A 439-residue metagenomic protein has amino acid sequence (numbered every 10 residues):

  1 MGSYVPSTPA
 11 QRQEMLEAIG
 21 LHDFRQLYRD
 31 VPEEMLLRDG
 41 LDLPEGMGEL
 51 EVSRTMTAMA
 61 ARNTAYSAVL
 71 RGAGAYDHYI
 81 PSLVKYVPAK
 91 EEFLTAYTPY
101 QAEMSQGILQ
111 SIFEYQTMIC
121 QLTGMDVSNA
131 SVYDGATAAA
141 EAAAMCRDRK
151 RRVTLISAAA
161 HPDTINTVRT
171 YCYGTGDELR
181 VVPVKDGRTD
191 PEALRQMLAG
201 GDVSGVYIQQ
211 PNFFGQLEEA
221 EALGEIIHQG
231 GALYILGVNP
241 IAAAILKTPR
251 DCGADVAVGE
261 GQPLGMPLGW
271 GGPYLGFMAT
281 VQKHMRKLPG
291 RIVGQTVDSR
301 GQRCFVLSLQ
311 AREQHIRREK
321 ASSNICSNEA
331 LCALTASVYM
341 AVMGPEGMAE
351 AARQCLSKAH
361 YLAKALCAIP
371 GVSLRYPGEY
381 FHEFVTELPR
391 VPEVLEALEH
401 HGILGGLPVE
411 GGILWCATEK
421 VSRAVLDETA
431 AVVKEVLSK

Functional and structural regions predicted by a protein language model:
M1-M35: Compact, charge-rich alpha-helical regulatory domains located at protein termini
L36-E114: N-terminal entrance/gating region of PLP-dependent enzymes' catalytic architecture
E91-A102, M118-G124, K150-R151, C172-R180 (+4 more regions): Gly-rich Lys/Arg/Thr-decorated short loops/hinges at beta-loop-alpha junctions or inter-strand turns that position
Y100-M104, C120-A140: Short loop-beta-helix segment that forms the pyridoxal 5′-phosphate
G107, T137-Q302, G371, T386-L388 (+3 more regions): Conserved PLP-enzyme active-site core in the AAT-like
Q116-I119, T123, A138-C146, G276 (+1 more regions): Buried hydrophobic packing segments
L264-P370, L374-P377: Active-site C-terminal subdomain of aminotransferase-like
E346-T429: Conserved C-terminal alpha-helix-loop-beta "cap" of PLP-dependent enzymes that closes/shapes the active-site mouth
